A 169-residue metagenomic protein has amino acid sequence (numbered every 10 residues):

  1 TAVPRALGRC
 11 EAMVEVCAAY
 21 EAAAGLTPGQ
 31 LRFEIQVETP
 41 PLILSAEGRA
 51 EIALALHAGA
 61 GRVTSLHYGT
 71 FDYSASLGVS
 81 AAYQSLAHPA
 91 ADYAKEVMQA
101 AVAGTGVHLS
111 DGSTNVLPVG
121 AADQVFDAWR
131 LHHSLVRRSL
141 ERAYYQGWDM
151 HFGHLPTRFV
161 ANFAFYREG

Functional and structural regions predicted by a protein language model:
T1-G169: Expand to "…catalyze enediolate/carbanion chemistry for C-C bond making/breaking, isomerization, decarboxylation
